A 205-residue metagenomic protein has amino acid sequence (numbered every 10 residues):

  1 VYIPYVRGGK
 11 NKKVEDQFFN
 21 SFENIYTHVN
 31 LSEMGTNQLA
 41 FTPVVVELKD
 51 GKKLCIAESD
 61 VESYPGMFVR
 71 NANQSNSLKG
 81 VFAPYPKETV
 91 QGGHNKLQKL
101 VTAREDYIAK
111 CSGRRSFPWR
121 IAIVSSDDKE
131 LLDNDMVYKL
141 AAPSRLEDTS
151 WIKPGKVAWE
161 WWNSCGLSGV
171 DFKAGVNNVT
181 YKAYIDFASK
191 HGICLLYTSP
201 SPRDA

Functional and structural regions predicted by a protein language model:
V1-S144: N-terminal accessory beta-strand-rich subdomains and adjacent acidic, glycine-rich linkers that precede catalytic cores
R115-V124, D128-E130, D135-F187, H191: An acidic-aromatic substrate-binding cleft motif
C194: Short acidic/polar active-site loop segments enriched in Thr and Asp
Y197-A205: Single conserved hydrophobic/aromatic residue that forms the stacking wall/gate of nucleotide- or nucleobase-binding
